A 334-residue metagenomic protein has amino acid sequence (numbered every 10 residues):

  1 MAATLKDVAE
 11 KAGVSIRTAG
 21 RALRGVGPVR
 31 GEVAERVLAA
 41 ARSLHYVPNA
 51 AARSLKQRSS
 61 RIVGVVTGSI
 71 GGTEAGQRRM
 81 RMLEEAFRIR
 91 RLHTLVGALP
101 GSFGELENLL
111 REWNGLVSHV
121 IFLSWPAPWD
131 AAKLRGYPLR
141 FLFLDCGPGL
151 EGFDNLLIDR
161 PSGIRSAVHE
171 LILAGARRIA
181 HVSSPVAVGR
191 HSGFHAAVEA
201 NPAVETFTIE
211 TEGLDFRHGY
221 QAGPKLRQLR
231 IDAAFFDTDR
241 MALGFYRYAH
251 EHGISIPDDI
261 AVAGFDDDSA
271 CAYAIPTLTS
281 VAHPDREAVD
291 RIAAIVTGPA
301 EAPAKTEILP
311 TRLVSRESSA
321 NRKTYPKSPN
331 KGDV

Functional and structural regions predicted by a protein language model:
M1-R61, V334: N-terminal helix-turn-helix DNA-binding module of bacterial transcription factors
T18, L55-G71, R178-S184: Short beta-strand segments enriched in small/hydrophobic residues
S43-N49, S102-G104, L123-W125, Y246: Short gly/ser/thr-rich secondary-structure transition/capping motifs
I62-H169, L173: Alpha-helical recognition/docking segments in bacterial nutrient-uptake and carbohydrate-utilization systems
G68-R78, V96-E105, C146, N155-S166 (+5 more regions): Hinge/beta->alpha junction and helix N-cap segments in small-molecule ligand-binding domains
T206, K225-V334: Flexible loop/turn connectors
